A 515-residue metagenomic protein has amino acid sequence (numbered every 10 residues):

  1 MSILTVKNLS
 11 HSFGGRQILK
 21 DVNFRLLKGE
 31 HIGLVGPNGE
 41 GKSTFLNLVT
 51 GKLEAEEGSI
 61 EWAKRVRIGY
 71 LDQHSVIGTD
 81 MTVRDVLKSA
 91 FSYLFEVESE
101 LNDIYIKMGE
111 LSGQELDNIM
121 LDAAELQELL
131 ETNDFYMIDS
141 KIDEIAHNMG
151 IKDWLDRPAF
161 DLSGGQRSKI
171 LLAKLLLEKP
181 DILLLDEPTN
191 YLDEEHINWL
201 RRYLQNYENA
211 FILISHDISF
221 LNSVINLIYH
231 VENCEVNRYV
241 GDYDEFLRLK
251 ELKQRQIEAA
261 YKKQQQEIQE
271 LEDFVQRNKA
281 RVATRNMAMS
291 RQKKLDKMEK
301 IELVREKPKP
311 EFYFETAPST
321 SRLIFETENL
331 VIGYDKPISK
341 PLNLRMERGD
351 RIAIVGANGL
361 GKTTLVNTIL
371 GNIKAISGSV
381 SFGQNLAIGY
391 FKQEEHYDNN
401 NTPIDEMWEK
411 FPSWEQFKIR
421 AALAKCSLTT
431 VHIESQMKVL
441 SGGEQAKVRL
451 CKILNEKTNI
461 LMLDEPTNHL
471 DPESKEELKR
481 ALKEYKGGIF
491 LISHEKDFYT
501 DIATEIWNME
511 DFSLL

Functional and structural regions predicted by a protein language model:
M1-A259, P308, A317-L515: ABC ATP-binding cassette signature C-motif
L249-I301: Intracellular alpha-helical coupling/juxtamembrane segments of multi-pass membrane proteins
F312-F314: Post-kinase regulatory C-tail/linker adjacent to protein kinase catalytic domains
